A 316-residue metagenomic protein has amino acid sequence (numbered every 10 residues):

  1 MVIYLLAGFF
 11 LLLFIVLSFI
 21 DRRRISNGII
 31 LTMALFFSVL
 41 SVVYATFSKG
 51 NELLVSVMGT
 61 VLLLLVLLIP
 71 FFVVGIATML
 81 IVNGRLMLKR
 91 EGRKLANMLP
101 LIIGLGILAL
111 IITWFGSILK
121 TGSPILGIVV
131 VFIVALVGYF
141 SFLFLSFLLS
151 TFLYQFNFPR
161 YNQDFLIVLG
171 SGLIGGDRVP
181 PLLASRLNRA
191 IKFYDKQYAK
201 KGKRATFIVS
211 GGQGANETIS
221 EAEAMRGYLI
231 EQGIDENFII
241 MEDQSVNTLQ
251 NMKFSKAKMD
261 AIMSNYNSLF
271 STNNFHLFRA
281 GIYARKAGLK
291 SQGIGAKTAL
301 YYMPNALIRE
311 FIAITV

Functional and structural regions predicted by a protein language model:
M1-R160, A261-V316: Extended hydrophobic blocks
Q155-L307: A structural signal for short, hydrophobic/glycine-enriched beta-strand patches
